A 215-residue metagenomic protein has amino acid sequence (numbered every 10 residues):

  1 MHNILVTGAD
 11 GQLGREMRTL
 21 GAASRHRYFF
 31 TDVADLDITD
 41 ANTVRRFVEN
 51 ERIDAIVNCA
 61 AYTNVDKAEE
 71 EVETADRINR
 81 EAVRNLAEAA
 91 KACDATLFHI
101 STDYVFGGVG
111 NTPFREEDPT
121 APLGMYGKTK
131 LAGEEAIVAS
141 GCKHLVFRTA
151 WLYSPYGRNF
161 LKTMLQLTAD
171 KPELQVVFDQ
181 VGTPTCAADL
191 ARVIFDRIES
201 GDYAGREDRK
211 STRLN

Functional and structural regions predicted by a protein language model:
H2-A23: N-terminal Rossmann NAD(P)H-binding glycine-rich loop of SDR-like oxidoreductase domains
T7, T31, I56-A60, L97-T102 (+2 more regions): SDR active-site strand-loop-helix element
A22-R46: Adenosine-cofactor binding site in Rossmann-like domains, unifying the SAM/SAH pocket of S-adenosylmethionine-dependent
A41-R80, A89-K91: NAD(P)H-binding glycine-rich loop region in Rossmannoid oxidoreductase-like domains and their noncatalytic homologs
R77-N85, V105-F147, W151-L152: Catalytic helix-loop patch of NAD(P)-dependent Rossmann-fold dehydrogenases
C93-T96, C142: A short helix->loop->beta-strand "cap" motif at the edges of active sites that frequently abuts
E135-D196: NAD(P)-dependent short-chain dehydrogenase/reductase
T212-N215: Conserved small/polar residues in nucleotide/adenosyl-binding loops
